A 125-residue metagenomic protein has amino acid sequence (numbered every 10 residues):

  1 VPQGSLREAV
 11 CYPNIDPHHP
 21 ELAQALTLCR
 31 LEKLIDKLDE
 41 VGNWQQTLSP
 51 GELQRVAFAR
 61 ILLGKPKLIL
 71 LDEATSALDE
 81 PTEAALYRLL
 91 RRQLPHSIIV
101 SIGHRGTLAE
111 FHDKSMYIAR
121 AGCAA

Functional and structural regions predicted by a protein language model:
P2, C29-V56, R60, A121: ABC-fold ATPase nucleotide-binding domain signature/coupling loops
R7-N43, Y87-R88, H96: ABC ATPase nucleotide-binding domain helical subdomain, centered on the C-loop/LSGGQ "ABC signature"
G64, P95: Conserved signature/switch motifs of ABC ATPase nucleotide-binding domains
I69-E73: Catalytic Walker B motif of ABC-type/P-loop ATPase nucleotide-binding domains
S76-A77: Short active-site loops of ABC-family nucleotide-binding domains
E80-P81: Helix N-cap at the start of a conserved alpha-helix in ABC-type nucleotide-binding domains
H96-H104: Conserved H-loop
I98, E110-I118: Conserved catalytic segment of ABC-fold P-loop ATPases
